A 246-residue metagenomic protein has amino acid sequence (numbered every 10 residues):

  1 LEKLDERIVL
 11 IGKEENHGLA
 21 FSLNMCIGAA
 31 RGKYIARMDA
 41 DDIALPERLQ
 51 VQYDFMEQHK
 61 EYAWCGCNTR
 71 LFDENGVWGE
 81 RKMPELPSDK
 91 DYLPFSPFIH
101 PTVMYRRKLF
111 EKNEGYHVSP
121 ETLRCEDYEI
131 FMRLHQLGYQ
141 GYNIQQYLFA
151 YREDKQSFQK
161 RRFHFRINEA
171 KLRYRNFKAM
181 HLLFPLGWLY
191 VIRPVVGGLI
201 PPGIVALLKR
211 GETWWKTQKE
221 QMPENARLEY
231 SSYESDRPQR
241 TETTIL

Functional and structural regions predicted by a protein language model:
L1-E2, I43, E47: Acidic helix N-cap motif at the loop->helix transition within catalytic regions of sugar-transfer enzymes
L1-G12: Acidic donor-binding segment of Leloir-type glycosyltransferases
L10-A30, V51: Glycine-rich, basic loop-to-helix element that forms the pyrophosphate-binding segment of sugar-nucleotide handling
G28, L86-H164: Conserved nucleotide-sugar donor-binding catalytic segment
I35: Short aromatic/hydrophobic "clamp" motif used to bind/position activated sugar donors
D39-I43, N68: The conserved acidic donor/metal-binding loop of glycosyltransferases
E47-G79: Conserved donor NDP-sugar-binding/catalytic core segment of glycosyltransferases
S157-L246: Non-catalytic, C-terminal membrane-associated alpha-helical segments of glycosyltransferases
